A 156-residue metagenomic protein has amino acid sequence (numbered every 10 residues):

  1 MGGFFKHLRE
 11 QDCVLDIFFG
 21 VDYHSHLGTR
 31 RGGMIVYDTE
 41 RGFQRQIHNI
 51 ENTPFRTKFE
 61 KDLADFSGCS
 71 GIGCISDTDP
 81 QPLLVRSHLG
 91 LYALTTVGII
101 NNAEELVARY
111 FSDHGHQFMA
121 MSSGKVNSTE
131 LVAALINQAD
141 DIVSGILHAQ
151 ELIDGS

Functional and structural regions predicted by a protein language model:
M1-S156: Conserved short alpha-helical segments that host acidic/polar catalytic motifs at enzyme active sites
